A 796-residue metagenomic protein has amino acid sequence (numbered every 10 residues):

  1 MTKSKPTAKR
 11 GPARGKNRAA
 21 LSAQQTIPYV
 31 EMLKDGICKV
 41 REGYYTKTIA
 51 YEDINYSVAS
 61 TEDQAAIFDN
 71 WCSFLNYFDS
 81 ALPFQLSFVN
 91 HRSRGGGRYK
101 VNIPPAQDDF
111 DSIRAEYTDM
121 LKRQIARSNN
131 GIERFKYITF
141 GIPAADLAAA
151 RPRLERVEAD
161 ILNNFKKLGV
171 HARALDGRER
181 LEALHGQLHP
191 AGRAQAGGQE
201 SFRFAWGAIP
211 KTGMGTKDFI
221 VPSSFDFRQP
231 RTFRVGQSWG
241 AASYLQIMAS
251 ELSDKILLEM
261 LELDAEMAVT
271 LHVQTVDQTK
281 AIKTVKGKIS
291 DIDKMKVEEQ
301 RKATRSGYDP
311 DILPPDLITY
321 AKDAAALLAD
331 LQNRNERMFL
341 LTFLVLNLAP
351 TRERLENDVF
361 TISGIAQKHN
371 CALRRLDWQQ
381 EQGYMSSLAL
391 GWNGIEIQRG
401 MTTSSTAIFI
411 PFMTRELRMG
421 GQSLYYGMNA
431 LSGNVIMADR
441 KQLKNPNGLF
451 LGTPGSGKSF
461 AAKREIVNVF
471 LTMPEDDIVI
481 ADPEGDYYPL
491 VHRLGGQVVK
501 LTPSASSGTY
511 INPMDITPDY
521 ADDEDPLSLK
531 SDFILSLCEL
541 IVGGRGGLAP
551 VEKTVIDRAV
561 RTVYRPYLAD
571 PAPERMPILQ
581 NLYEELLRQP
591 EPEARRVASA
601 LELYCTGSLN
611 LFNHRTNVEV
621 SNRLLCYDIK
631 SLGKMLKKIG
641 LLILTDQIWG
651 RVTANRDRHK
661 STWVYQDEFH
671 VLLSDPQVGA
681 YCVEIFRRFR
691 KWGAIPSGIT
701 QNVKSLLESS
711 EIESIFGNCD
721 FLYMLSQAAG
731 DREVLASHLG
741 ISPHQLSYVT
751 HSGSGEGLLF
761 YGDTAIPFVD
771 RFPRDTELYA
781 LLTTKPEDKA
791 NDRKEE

Functional and structural regions predicted by a protein language model:
T2-F412: Extended, folded cores of ATP/NTP-driven motor/assembly subunits in large transport and secretion machines
I54, T61-S80, H91, E259-E262 (+11 more regions): P-loop NTPase motor domains
F450: Hydrophobic anchor at the beta1->P-loop junction of P-loop NTPases
K458: Conserved lysine of the Walker
A461: Hydrophobic positions on the alpha1 helix immediately C-terminal to the Walker A/P-loop
N468-V479: Post-Walker A helix-loop "phosphate-sensing" segment adjacent to the P-loop in P-loop NTPases
G495-V499, E711-M724: A short helix-turn-beta junction within AAA+ P-loop NTPase domains corresponding to the substrate/partner-engaging
L739-E795: Conserved P-loop NTPase
